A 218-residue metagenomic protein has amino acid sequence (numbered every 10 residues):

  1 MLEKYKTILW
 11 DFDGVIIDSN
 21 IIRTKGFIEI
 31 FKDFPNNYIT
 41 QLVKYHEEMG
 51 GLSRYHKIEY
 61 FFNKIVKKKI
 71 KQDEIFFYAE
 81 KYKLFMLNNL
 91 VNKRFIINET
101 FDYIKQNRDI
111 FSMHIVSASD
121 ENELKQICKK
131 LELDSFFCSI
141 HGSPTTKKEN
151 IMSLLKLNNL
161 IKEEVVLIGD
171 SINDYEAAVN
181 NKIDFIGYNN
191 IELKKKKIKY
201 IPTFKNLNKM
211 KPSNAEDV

Functional and structural regions predicted by a protein language model:
M1-K44: Active-site neighborhood of HAD-like aspartate-dependent phosphohydrolases
M1-Y5, E121, I127-L131, S135-V218: Asp-based, Mg2+/Mn2+-dependent phosphohydrolase catalytic module
I22, S53, F95, E99 (+3 more regions): Short beta->alpha linker loops
T24, I28, R54-E59, A79 (+2 more regions): An amphipathic alpha-helix signature
F27, T100-C128, H141-S143: Substrate-recognition element of Asp-dependent hydrolases with the DxDx(T/V) motif
I30-K32, S53-I70: Helix-loop "lid/cap" segments that line or gate small-molecule binding pockets
D33-Y38, V66-K71, E132-F136, N159-L160: Short helix-capping segments at alpha-helix termini
F62-E99, F111: Metal-dependent phosphoesterase signature
